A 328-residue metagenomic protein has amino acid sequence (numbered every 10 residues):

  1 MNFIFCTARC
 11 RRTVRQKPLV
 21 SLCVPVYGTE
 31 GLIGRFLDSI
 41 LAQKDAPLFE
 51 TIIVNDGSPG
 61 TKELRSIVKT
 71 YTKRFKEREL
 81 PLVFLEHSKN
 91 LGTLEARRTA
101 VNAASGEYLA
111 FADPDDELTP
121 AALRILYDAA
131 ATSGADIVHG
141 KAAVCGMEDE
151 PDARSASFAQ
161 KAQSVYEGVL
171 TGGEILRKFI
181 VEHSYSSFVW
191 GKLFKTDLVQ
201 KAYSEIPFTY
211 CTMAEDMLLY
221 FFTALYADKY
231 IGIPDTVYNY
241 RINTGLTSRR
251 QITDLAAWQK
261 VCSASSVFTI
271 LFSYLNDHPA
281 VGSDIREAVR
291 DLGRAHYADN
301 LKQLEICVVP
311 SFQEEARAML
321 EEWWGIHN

Functional and structural regions predicted by a protein language model:
M1-A42: N-proximal low-complexity "stem/linker" segments adjacent to membrane-targeting elements
N2-K17, M213, G232, T236-N328: C-terminal subregions of glycosyltransferases and related glycan-biosynthesis enzymes
L19-S21, E50, L218: Cell-envelope/extracellular polymer assembly enzymes that use nucleotide-activated donors
L37-D38, R65, R98, G106 (+1 more regions): Short alpha-helix within the catalytic core of nucleotide-sugar-dependent glycosyltransferases
L37-E86: Acidic donor-binding segment of Leloir-type glycosyltransferases
F84-A104: Glycine-rich, basic loop-to-helix element that forms the pyrophosphate-binding segment of sugar-nucleotide handling
L109: Short aromatic/hydrophobic "clamp" motif used to bind/position activated sugar donors
E117-I231, Y240-W258: Donor-binding/catalytic cores of nucleotide-activated saccharide and glycerol-phosphate transferases/polymerases
